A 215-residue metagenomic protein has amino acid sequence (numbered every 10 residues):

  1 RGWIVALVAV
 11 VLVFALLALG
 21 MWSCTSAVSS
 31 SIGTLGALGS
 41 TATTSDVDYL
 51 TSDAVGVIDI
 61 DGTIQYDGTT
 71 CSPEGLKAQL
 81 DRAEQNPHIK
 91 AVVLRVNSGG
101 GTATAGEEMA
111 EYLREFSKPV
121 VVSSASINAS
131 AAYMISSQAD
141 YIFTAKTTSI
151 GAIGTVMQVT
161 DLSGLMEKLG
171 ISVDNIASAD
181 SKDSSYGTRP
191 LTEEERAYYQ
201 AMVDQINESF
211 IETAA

Functional and structural regions predicted by a protein language model:
R1-P119, I127-A215: Small-residue-centered hinge/linker elements
